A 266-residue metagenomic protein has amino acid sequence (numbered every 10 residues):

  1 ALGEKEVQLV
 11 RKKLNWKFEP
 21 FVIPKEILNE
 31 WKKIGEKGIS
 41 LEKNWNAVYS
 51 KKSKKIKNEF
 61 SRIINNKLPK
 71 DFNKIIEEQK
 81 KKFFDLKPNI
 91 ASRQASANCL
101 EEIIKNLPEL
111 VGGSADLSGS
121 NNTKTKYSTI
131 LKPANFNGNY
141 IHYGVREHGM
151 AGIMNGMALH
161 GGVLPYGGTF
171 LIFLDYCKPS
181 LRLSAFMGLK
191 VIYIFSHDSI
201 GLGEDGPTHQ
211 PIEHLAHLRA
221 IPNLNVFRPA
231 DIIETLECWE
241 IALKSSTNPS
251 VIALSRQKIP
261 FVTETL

Functional and structural regions predicted by a protein language model:
A1-R146, G156: Conserved acidic/glycine
H142-L266: Conserved thiamine diphosphate
